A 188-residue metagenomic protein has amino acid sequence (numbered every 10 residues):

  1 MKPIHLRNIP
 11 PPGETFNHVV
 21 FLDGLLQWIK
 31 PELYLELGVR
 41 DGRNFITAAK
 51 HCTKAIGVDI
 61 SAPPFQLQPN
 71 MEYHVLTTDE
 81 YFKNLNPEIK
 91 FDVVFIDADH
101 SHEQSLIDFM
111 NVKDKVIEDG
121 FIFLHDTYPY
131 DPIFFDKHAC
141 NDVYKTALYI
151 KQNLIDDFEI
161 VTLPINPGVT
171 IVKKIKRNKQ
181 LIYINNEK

Functional and structural regions predicted by a protein language model:
M1-F95, D99-K188: A short alpha-helical cap/connector motif
